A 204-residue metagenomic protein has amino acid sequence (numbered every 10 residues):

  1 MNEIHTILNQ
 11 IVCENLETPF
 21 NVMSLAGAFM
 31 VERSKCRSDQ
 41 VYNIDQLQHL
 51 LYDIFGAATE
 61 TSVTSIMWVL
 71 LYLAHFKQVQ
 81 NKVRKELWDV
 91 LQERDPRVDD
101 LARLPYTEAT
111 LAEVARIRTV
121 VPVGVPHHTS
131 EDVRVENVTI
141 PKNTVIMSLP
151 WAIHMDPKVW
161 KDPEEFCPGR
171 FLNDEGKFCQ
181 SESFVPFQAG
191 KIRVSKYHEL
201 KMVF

Functional and structural regions predicted by a protein language model:
N2-I66, D99, L104, P126 (+2 more regions): Conserved cytochrome P450 catalytic core segment spanning the I/J/K helices
L8-L16, L73-R94: Juxtamembrane membrane-interface segments of multi-pass membrane proteins
I11-L25, Q78, T119-V123, M155-V159 (+1 more regions): Proline-centered turn/helix-capping motifs that create local helix->coil transitions or kinks
Y52, E136, D174-F204: Cytochrome P450 heme-thiolate "Cys pocket" and heme-binding signature region
T61-E86, Y197-F204: Cytochrome P450 catalytic-core helices
S148-G176: Conserved cytochrome P450 K-helix/beta-meander segment immediately N-terminal to the heme-binding cysteine loop
